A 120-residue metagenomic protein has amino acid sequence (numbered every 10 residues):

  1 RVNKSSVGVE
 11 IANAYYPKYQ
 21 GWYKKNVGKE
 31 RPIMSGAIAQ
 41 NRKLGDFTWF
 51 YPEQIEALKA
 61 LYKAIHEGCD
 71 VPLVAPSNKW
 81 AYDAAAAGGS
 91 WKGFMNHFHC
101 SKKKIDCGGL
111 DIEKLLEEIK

Functional and structural regions predicted by a protein language model:
V2-K4, G89: Short, solvent-exposed loop/turn segments at the edges of secondary structure
S6-G8, F94: Conserved beta-strand scaffold positions in the cores of enzyme catalytic domains, especially in NTP/NDP-utilizing
V9-A14: Short loop/turn segments at strand-loop or loop-helix junctions that form parts of catalytic or ligand-binding pockets
Y15-K120: Basic/polar, cationic surfaces and motifs that engage anionic cell-wall and phosphate/carboxylate ligands
